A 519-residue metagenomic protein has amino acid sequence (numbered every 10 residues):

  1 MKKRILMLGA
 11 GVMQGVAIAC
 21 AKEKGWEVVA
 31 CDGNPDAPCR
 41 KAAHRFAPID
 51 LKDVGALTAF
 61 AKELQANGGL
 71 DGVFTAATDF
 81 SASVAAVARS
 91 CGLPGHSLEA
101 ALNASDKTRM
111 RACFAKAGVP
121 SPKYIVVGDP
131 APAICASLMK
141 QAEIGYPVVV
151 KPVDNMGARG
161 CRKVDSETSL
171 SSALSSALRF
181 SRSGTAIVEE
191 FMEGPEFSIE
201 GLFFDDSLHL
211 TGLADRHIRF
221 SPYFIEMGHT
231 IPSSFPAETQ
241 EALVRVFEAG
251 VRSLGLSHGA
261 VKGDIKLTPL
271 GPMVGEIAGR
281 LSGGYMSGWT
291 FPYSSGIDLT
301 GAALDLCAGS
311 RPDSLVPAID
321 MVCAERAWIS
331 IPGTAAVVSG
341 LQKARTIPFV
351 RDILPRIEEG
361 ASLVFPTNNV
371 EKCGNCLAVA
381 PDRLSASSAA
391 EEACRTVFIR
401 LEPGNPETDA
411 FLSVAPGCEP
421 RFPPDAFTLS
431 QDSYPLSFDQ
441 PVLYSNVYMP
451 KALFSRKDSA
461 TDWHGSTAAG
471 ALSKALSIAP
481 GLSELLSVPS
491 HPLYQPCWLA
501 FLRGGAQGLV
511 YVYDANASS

Functional and structural regions predicted by a protein language model:
M1-I5: Extreme N-terminal starter segment of soluble prokaryotic enzymes
L6, Q14, L304-S519: Peripheral (often C-terminal) accessory segments that flank ATP-dependent C-N-forming ligase machineries
M13-K24, Q65, A88-R89: Surface-exposed amphipathic alpha-helices with a cationic face
I18-A19, D36-H44: Short loop/helix-cap segments at secondary-structure boundaries that form the rim of catalytic
C31-A37, T78: Short, polar loop motifs at secondary-structure junctions
A42-V127, K372: Conserved N-proximal alpha/beta basic substrate-recognition cap immediately N-terminal to, or forming the N-lobe
C161-P272, L281-S282: Internal nucleotide-binding/catalytic subdomain
A242-G263, P269, A278-A336: Active-site "cap" helix and flanking loop/linker of ATP-utilizing ligase/carboxylase catalytic domains
